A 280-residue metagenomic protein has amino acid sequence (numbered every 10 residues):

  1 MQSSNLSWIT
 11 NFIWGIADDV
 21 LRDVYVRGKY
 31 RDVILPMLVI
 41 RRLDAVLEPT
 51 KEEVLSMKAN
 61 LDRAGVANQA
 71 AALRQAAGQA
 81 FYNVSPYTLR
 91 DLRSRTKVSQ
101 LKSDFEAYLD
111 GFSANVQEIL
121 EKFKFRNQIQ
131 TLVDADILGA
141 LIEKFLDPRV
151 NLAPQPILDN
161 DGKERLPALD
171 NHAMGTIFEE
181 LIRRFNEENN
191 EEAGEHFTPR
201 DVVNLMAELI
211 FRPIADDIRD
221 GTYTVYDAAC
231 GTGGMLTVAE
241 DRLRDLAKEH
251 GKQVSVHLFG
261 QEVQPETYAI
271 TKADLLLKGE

Functional and structural regions predicted by a protein language model:
M1-I214: Non-catalytic, mostly N-terminal accessory regions of nucleic-acid modification and defense proteins
H196-E280: Conserved S-adenosyl-L-methionine
